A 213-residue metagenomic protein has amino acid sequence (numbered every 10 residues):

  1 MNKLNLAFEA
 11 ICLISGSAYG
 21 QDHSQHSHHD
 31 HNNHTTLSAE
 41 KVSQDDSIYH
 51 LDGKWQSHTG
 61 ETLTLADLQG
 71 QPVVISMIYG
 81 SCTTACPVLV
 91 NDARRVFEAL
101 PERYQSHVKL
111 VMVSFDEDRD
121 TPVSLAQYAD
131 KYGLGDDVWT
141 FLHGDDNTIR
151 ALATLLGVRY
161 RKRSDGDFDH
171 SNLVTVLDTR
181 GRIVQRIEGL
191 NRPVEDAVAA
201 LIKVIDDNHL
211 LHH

Functional and structural regions predicted by a protein language model:
M1-A7: Bacterial N-terminal signal peptides that target proteins for export
S15-S17: N-terminal signal peptide c-region/cleavage motif recognized by signal peptidases
Q21-L37, H213: Histidine-centered metal-binding segments
N32-A66, N91: N-terminal "domain-start" segment that seeds a small globular fold
H50-L51, V73, S171-L173: Short loop/turn microsegments at loop-to-beta-strand junctions
L65-A93: Short active-site neighborhood of thiol/selenol oxidoreductases, capturing the structured segment around
V90-L152: Structural microenvironment flanking redox-active thiols in thiol-disulfide oxidoreductases
R163-H213: Thiol-/selenol-based redox modules, centered on thioredoxin-like and closely related oxidoreductase domains
